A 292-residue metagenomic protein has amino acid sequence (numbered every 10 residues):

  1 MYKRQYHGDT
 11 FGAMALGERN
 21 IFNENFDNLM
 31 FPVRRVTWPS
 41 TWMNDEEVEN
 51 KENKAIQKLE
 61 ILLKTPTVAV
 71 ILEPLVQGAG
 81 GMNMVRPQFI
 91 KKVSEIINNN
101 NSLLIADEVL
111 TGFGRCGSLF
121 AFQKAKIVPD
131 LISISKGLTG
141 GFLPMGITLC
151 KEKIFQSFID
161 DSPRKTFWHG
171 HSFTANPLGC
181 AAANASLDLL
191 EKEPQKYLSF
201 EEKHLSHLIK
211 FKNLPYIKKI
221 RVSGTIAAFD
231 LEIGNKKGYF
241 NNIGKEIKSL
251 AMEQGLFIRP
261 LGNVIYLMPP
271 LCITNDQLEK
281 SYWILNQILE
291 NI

Functional and structural regions predicted by a protein language model:
K3-I292: Conserved N-terminal phosphate-binding loop of PLP-dependent enzymes in the Aspartate aminotransferase
